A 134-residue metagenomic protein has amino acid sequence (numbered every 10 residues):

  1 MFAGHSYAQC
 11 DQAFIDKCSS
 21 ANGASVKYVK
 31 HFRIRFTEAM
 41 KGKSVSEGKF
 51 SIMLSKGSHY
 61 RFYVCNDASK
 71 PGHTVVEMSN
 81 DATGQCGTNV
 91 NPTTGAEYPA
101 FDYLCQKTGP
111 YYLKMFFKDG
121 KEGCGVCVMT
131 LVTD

Functional and structural regions predicted by a protein language model:
F2-A8: Sec/Tat signal peptide C-region and signal peptidase I cleavage site
A8-V29: Predominantly extracellular/luminal regions of secreted and cell-surface proteins, especially disulfide-bonded
Q9-D11, F36-G125, V132-D134: Acidic, Ser/Thr/Pro-rich low-complexity intrinsically disordered segments
A24-G42: Glycine-rich phosphate-binding "P-loop"
